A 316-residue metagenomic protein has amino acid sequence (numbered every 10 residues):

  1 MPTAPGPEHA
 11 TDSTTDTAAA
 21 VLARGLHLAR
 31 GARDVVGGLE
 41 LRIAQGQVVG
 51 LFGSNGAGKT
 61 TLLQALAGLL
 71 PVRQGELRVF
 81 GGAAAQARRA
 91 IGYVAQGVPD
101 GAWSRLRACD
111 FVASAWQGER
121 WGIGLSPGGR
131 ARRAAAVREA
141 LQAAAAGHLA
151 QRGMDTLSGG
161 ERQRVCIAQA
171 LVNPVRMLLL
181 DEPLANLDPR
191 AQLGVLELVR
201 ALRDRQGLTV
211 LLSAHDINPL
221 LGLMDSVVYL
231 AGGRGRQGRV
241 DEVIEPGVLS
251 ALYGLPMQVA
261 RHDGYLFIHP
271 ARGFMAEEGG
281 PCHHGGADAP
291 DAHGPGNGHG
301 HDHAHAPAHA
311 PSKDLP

Functional and structural regions predicted by a protein language model:
F52-S54: The feature captures the beta-strand-to-loop junction immediately N-terminal to the Walker
A67: Helix-to-loop junction immediately C-terminal to a conserved catalytic motif
G75-R89: Conserved ABC transporter NBD signature motif
G128-L149: Conserved ABC ATPase "signature" region
G153-L157, E161: Conserved ABC ATPase signature
L178-E182: Catalytic Walker B motif of ABC-type/P-loop ATPase nucleotide-binding domains
P246, L252-P316: ABC ATPase nucleotide-binding domains
